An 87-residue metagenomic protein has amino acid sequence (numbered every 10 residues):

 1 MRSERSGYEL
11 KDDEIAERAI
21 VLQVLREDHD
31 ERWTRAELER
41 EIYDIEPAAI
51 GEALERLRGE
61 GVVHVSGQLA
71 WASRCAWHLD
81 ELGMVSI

Functional and structural regions predicted by a protein language model:
M1-L22, L69, G83-S86: Short alpha-helical segments that sit at the start of domains
I20-D28, E41: Short amphipathic alpha-helical elements of helix-turn-helix/winged-helix folds
E31-E41: Short acidic, hydrophobic short linear motifs in intrinsically disordered regions
D44-R56: Short amphipathic alpha-helical interaction segments
R58-Q68: A short, conserved structural fragment
L69-W77: Minor-groove-contacting beta-hairpin "wing" of winged helix-turn-helix DNA-binding domains
